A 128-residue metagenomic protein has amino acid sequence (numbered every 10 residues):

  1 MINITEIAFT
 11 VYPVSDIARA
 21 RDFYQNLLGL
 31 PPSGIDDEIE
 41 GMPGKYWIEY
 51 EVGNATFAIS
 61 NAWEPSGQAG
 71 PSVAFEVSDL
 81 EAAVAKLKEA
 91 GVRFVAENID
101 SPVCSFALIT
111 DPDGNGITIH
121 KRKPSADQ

Functional and structural regions predicted by a protein language model:
M1-N3, I35, V84-Q128: Vicinal oxygen chelate
I2-T5, V11-A55: Core segments of cupin and vicinal oxygen chelate
I7-D16, I48-E51, A62-A90, S105-T110: Vicinal oxygen chelate
E38-E40, A62-P65, I99-D100: Short polar/acidic secondary-structure junctions
K45, I59-A62, F94: A generic local structural motif
F57-I59, I119: Generic preference for hydrophobic
